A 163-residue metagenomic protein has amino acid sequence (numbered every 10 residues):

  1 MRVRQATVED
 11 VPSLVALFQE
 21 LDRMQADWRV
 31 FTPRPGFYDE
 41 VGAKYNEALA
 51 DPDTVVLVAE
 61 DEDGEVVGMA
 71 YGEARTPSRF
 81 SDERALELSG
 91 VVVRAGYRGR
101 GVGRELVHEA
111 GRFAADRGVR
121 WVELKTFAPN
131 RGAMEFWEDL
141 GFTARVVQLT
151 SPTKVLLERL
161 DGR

Functional and structural regions predicted by a protein language model:
R2-A16: A short beta-loop-alpha structural element at the N-terminal edge of CoA-dependent acyl/N-acetyltransferase catalytic
D22-K44: Conserved GNAT-fold acetyl-CoA-binding loop/helix
A43-V58, E87: A short helix-loop-beta-strand connector motif used in the catalytic cores of GNAT acetyltransferases and, in some
V58, E65-A74, E87, V92: Conserved beta-strand in the GNAT
T76-L88, R98, R145: A conserved beta-turn-beta hairpin within the catalytic core of GNAT-like acetyltransferases that forms part
G90-V93, G99-R112, D116, E135 (+1 more regions): Conserved acetyl-CoA-binding loop-helix of GNAT-fold acetyltransferases
R104, D116, A128-V146, L157-E158: Conserved active-site alpha-helix within GNAT-family acetyltransferase domains
A114-K125: Conserved GNAT acetyl-CoA-binding A-motif
